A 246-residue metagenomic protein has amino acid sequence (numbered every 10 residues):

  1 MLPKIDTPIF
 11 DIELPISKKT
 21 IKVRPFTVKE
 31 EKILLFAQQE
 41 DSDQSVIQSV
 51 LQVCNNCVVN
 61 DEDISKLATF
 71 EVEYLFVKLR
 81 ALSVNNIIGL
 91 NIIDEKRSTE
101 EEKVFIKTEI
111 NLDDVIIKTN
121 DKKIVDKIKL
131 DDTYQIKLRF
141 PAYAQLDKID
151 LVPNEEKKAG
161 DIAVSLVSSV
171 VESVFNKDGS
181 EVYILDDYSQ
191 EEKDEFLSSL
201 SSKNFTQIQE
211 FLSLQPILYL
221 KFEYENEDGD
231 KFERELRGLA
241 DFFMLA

Functional and structural regions predicted by a protein language model:
M1-A246: Long C-terminal interaction/binding lobes of large macromolecular proteins
